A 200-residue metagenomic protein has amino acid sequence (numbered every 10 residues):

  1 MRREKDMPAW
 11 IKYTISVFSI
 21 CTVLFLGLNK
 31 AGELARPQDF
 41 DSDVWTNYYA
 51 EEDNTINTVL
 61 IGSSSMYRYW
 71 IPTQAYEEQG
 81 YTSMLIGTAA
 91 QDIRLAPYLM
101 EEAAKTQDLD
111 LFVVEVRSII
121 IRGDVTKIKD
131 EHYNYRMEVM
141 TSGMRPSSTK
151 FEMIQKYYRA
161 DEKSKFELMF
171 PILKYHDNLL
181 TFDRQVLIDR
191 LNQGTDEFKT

Functional and structural regions predicted by a protein language model:
M1-I11: N-terminal Lys/Arg-rich, disordered targeting/topogenic segments
A9-K30: Hydrophobic membrane-insertion alpha-helices, especially the h-region of bacterial N-terminal signal peptides
A9-Y13, E33-D41, G62-M66: Short acidic/polar alpha-helix capping motifs at helix-coil junctions
L28-Q38, T82-A90: Acidic/glycine-enriched edge-of-secondary-structure segments
G32-N54: Alpha-helical transmembrane signal-anchor/signal-peptide segments
I61, S65-I154: Membrane-embedded segments
K129-T200: Secreted/periplasmic serine-hydrolase-like ester/acetyl group-modifying domain
